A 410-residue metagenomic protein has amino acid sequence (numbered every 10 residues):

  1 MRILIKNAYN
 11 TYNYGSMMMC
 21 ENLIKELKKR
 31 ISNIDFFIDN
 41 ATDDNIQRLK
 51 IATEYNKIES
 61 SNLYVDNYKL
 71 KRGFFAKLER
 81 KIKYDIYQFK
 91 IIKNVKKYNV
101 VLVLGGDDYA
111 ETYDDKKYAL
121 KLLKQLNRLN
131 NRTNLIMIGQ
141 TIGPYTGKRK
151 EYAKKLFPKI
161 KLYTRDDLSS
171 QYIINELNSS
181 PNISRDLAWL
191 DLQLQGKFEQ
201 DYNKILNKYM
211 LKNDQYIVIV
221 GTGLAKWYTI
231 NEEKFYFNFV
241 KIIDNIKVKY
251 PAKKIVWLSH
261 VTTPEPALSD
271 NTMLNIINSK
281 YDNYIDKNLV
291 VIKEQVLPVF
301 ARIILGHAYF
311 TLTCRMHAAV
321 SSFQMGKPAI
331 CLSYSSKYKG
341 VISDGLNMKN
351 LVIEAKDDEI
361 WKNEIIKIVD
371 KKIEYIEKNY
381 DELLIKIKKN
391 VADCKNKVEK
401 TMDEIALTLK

Functional and structural regions predicted by a protein language model:
M1-K410: Active-site anion-handling motifs in enzyme catalytic cores
